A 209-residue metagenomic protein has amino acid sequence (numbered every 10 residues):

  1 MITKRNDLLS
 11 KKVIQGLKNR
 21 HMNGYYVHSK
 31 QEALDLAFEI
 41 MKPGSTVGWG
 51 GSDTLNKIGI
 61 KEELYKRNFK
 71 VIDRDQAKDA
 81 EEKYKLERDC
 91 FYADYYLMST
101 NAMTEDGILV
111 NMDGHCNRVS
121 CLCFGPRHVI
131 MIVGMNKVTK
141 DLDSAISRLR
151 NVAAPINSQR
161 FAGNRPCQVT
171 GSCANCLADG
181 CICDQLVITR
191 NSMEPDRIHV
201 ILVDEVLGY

Functional and structural regions predicted by a protein language model:
I2: Gly/His-enriched, cation/cofactor- and phosphate-binding structural elements
N6-E87, F91-L97: N-terminal active-site beta-alpha-beta segment that forms phosphate/nucleotide-binding and substrate-recognition loops
F91-Y209: Conserved phosphate- and dinucleotide-binding cores of soluble alpha/beta proteins, encompassing both enzyme active
